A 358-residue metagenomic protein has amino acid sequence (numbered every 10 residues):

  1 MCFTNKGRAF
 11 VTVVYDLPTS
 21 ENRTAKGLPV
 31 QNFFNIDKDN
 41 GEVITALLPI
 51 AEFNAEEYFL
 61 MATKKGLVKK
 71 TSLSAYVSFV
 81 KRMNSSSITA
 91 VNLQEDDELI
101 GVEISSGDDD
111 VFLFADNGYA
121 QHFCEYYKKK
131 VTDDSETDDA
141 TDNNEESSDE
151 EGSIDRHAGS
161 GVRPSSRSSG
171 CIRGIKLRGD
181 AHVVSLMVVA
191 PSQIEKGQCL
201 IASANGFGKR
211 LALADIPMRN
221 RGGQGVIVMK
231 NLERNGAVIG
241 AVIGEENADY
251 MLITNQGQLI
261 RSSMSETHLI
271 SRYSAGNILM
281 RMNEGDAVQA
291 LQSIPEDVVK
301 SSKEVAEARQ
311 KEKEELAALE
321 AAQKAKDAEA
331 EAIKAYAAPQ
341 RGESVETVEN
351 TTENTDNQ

Functional and structural regions predicted by a protein language model:
M1-Q358: Short, structured "edge-of-domain" segments at secondary-structure transitions
